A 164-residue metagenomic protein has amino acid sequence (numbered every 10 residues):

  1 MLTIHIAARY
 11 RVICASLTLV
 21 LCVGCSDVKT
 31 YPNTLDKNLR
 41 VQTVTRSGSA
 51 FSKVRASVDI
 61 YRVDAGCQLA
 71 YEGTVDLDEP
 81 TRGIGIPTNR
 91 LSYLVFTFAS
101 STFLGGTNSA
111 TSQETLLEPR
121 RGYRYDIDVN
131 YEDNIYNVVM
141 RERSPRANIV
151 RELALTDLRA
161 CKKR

Functional and structural regions predicted by a protein language model:
L2-C14: Bacterial N-terminal signal peptides that target proteins for export
T3-H5, V23, I84: A general, composition-driven signal for non-globular sequence regions
I13-C22: Bacterial N-terminal signal peptides
C25-R164: Short loop/turn and low-complexity linker motifs enriched in small/turn-promoting residues
